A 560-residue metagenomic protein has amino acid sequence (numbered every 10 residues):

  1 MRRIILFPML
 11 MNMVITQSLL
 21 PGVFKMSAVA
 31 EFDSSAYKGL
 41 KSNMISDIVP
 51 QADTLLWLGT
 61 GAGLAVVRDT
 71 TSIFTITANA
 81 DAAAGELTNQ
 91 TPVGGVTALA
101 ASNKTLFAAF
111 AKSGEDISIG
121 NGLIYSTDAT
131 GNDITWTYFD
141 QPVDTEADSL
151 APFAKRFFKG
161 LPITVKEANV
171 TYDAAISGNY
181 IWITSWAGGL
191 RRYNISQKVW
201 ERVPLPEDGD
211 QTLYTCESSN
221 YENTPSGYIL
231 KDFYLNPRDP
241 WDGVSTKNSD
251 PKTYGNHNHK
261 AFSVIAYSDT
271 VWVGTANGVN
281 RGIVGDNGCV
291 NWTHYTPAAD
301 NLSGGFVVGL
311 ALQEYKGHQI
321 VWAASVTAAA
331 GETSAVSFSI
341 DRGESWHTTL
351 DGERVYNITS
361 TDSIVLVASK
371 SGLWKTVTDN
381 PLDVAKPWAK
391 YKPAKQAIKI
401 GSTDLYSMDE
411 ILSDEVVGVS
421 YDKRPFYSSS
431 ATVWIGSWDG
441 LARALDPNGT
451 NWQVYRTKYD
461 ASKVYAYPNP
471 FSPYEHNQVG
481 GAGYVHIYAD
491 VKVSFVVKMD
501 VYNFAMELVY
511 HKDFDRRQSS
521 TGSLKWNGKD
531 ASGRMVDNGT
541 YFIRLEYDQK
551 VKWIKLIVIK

Functional and structural regions predicted by a protein language model:
F32-Y37, T77-Q90, W136-V165, R202-G255 (+3 more regions): Surface-exposed loop and turn segments in beta-propeller and other repeat-based domains that flank or scaffold
D33-A65: Beta-strand-rich domains and repeat architectures in extracellular enzymes and scaffolds, especially beta-propellers
P50, V67-R68, S126-D128, R192-Y193 (+4 more regions): Conserved Ser/Thr-centered positions that define the repeating blades of beta-propeller domains
L55-L58, L106-A108, Y180-I183, T270-V273 (+6 more regions): Conserved beta-propeller blade signature
G63-A65, K112-S118, G188-R191, G278-N280 (+4 more regions): Short glycine/acidic-enriched loop and turn motifs that connect beta-strands
Y459-D500: Glycine-centered coil/turn sites that cap beta-strands in beta-rich domains
L508-V536, D548-K550: Glycine-centered tight-turn motifs at strand-turn-strand junctions
T540-K560: C-terminal tail/sorting-segment detector
